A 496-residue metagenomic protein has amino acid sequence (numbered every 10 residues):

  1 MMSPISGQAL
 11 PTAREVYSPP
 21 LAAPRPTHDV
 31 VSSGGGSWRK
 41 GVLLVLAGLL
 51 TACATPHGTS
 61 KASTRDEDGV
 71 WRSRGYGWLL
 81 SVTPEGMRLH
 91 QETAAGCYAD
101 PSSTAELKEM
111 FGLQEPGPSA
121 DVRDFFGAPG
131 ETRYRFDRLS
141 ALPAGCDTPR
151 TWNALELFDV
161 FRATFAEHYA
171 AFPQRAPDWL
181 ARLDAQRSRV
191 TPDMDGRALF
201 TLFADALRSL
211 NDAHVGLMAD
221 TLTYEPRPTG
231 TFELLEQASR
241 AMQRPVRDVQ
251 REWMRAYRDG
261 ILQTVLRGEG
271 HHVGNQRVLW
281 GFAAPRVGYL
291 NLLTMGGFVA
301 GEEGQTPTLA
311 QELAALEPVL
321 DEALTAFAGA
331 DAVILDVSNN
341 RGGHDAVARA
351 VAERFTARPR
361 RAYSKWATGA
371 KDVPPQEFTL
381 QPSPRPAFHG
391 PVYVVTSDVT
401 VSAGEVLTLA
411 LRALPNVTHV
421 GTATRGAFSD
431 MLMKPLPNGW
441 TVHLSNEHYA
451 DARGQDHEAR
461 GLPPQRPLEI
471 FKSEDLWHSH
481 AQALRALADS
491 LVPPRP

Functional and structural regions predicted by a protein language model:
A13-E15, P20, P24-V42: Bacterial N-terminal signal peptides that target proteins for export
T51-A52: C-terminal motif of bacterial Sec signal peptides marking the signal peptidase cleavage site
P56-A346, A350-Y363, M433-P435, D489-R495: Flexible, low-complexity junctional segments that flank or bridge functional domains
G288-N291, V333-D336, P391-T396, T418-G421 (+1 more regions): Structural recognition of the beta-strand scaffold that forms the well-ordered cores of secreted hydrolase catalytic
E322, Q376-P384, T408-R412: Mature extracellular/periplasmic domains of secretome proteins
G342-V395, V399, S429-P435, N446-A450 (+1 more regions): Gly/Ser/Thr-rich loop/hinge elements
S402, R412, G421-P437, V442: C-terminal soluble interaction/assembly domains
E458-P496: Low-complexity, Gly/Ser/Thr/Pro-rich intrinsically disordered linker/tail segments
